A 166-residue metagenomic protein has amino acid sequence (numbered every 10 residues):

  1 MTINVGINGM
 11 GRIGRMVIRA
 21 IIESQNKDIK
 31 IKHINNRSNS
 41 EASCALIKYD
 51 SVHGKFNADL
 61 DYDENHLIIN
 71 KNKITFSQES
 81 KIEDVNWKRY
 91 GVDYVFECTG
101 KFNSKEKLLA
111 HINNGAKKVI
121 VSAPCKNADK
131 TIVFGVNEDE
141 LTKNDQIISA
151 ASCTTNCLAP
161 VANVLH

Functional and structural regions predicted by a protein language model:
M1-H166: N-terminal Rossmann-like NAD(P) cofactor-binding subdomain of oxidoreductases, focused on the glycine-rich
